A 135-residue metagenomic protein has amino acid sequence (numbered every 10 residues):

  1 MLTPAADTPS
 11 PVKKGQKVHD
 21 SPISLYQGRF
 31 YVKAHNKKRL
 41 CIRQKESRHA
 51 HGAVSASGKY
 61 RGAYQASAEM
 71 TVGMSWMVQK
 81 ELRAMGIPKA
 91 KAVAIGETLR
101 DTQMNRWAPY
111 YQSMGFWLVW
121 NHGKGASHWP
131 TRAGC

Functional and structural regions predicted by a protein language model:
L2-A50: Export/targeting segments at the very N-terminus of extracytoplasmic proteins
S10-Q16, R39-L40, M70-A92: A structural motif
S24-R29, H51-S57, T98-W107: Second-shell loop/turn segments in exported
H35-R39, M70, Q112-V119: Stable alpha-helical elements in mature extracytoplasmic
Q44-R48, A68-W76, W117-G125: Sec-exported extracytoplasmic/periplasmic mature domains
A53-S55, K59, S75, K80: Solvent-exposed, well-ordered loop and adjacent helix/strand elements within mature globular domains that form
K59-R61, K80-C135: Catalytic and binding regions of secreted/periplasmic enzymes and modules that target cell-wall glycans
R61-S67: Active-site nucleophilic cysteine motif
